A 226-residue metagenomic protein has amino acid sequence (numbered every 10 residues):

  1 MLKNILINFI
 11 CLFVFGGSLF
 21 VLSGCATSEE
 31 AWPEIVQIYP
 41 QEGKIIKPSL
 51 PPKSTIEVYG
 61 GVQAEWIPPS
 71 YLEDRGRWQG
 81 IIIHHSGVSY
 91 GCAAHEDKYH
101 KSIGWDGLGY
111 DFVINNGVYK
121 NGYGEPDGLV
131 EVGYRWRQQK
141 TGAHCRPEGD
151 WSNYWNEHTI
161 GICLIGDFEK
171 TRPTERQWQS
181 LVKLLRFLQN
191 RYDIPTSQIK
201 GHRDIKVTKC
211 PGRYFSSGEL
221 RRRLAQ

Functional and structural regions predicted by a protein language model:
M1-I7: Positively charged n-region of N-terminal signal peptides that target proteins for export
F9-V21: Bacterial N-terminal signal peptides
E34-E73, G80-P195, P211: Active-site-adjacent loop/helix surface patches within enzyme catalytic domains that shape the substrate-binding cleft
R186-F187, R191, P195-Q226: Catalytic cores and adjacent binding grooves of peptidoglycan-active enzymes
